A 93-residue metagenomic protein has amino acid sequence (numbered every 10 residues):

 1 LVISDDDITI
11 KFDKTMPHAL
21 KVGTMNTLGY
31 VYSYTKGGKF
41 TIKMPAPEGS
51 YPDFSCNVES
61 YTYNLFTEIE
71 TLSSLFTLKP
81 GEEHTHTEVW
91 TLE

Functional and structural regions predicted by a protein language model:
L1-T85: A contiguous, surface-exposed recognition patch within enzymatic or periplasmic domains that forms
T71-S73, W90-E93: Beta-strand elements of well-folded, non-transmembrane domains
